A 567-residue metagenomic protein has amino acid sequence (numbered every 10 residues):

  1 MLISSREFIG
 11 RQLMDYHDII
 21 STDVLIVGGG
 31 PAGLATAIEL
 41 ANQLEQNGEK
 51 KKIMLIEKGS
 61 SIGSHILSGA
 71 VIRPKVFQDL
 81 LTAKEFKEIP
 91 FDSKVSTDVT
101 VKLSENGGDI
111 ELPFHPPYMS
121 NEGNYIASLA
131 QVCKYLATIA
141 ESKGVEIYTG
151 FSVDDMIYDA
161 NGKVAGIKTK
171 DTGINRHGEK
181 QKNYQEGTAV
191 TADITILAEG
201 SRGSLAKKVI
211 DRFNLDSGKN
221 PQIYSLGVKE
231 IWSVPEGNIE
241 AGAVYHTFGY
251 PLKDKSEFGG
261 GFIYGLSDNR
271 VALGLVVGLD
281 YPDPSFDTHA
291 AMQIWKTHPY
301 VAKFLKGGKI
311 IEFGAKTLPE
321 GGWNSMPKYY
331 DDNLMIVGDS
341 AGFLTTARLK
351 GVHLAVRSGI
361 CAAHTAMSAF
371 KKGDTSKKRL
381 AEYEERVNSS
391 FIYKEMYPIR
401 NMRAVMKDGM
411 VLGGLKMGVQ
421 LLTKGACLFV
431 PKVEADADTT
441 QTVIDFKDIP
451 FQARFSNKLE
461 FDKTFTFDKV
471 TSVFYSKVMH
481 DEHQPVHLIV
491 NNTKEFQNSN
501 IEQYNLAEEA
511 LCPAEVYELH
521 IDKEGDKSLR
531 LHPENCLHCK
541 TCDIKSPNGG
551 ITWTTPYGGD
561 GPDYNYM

Functional and structural regions predicted by a protein language model:
Y16-A32, M54: Beta1/beta-strand and adjacent pyrophosphate-binding region of the FAD-binding site in flavoprotein oxidoreductases
A41-I66: Glycine-rich FAD pyrophosphate-binding loop
K58-N106: N-terminal FAD cofactor-binding segment of flavoenzymes
I139-V301, C361, T365: Predominantly flavin-linked oxidoreductase catalytic cores and closely associated redox partners
K316-G342, T346, S472-H483, F496-L511 (+1 more regions): FAD-binding beta-loop-beta segment adjacent to the flavin cofactor pocket
G342-R348, I360, H364-M410, R530-H532 (+2 more regions): Active-site-proximal substrate-binding core of FAD-dependent oxidoreductases
M406-T464: C-terminal auxiliary extensions adjacent to catalytic cores
E502-E534, K540-N565: Iron-sulfur cluster-binding cysteine motifs and their immediate structural context in ferredoxin-like electron-transfer
